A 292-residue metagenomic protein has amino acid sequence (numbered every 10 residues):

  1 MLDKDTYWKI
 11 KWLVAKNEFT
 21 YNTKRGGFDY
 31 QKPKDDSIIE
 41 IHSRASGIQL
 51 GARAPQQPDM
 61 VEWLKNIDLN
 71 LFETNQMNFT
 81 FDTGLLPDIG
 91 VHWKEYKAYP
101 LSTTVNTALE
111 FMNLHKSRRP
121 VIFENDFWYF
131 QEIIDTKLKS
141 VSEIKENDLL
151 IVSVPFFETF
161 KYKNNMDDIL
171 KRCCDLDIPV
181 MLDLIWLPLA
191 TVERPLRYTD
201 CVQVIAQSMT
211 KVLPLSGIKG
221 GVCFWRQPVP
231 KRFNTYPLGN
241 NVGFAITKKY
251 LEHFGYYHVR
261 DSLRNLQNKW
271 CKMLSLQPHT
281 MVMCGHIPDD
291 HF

Functional and structural regions predicted by a protein language model:
M1-T74, I178, P278-F292: N-terminal "arm"/small-domain region of PLP-dependent enzymes with the aminotransferase-like
T6-I41, D59, V204-N265: Conserved core segment of the aminotransferase class I/II
E73-V121: Conserved beta-loop-alpha segment that forms the PLP phosphate-binding cup at the N-terminus of a helix
Q76, D82-G90, K161-I218: Active-site pre-lysine segment of PLP-dependent enzymes
G84-G90, F244-G285: Conserved PLP-dependent catalytic core of the aminotransferase class-I/II
V91-W93, F111-R118, S142-D148, K171-I178 (+2 more regions): Flexible, charged surface loops at secondary-structure boundaries
I122-D126, V152-F156, L182-W186, M209 (+2 more regions): Structural motif
Y129, D135-L189, T280-F292: Active-site phosphate-binding strand-loop segment of PLP-dependent enzymes
